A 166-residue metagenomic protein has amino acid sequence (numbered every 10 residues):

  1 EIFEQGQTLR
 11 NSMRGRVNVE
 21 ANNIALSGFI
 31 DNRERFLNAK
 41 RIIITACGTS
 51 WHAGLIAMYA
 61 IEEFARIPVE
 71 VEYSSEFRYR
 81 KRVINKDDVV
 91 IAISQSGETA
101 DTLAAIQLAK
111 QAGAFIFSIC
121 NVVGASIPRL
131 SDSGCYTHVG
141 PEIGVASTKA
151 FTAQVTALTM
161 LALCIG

Functional and structural regions predicted by a protein language model:
E1-A39, M160-G166: Cofactor-/ligand-binding subdomain signature composed of acidic, glycine-rich, tryptophan-containing flexible loops
L37-G166: Glycine-rich phosphate-binding loops that contact phosphosugars or nucleotide phosphates
